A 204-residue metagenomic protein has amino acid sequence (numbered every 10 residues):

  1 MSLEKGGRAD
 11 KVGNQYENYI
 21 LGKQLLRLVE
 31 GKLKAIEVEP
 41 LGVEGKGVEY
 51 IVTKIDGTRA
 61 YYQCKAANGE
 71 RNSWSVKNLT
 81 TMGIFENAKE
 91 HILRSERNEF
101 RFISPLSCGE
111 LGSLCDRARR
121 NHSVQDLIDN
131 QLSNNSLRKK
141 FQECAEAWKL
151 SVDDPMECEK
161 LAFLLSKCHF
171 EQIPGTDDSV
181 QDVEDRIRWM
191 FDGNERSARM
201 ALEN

Functional and structural regions predicted by a protein language model:
M1-V12, K65-N204: Acidic metal-coordinating catalytic centers involved in nucleic-acid phosphodiester chemistry
D10-G83: Catalytic centers of nucleases
